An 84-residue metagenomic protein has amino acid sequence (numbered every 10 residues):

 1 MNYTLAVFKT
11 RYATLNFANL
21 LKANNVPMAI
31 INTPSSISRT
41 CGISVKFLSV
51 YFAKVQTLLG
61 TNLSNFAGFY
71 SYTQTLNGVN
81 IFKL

Functional and structural regions predicted by a protein language model:
A6-A13: Short, surface-exposed ligand-recognition loops at beta-strand->loop->(often short) alpha-helix junctions that present
K9, A18, K22, V26-F47 (+1 more regions): Amphipathic, hydrophobic secondary-structure cores in small proteins
Y12, P27, P34, A67 (+1 more regions): Generic secondary-structure boundary/loop-capping signal
F52-L84: C-terminal structural segments of small proteins and small subunits
